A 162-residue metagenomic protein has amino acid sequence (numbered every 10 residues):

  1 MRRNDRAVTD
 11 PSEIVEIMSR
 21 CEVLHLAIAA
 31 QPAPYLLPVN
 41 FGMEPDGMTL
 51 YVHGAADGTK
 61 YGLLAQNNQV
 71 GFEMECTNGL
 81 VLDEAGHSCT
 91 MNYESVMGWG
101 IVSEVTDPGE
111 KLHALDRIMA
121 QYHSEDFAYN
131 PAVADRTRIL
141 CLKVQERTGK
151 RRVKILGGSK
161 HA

Functional and structural regions predicted by a protein language model:
M1-S19, K160-H161: Extreme N-terminal tail/first-helix region
R2-D5, T77-A162: Charged, gly/pro-rich active-site loop segments
V8, R20-H25, Y122-E125: Short Pro/Gly-enriched beta-strand edge/turn motifs at strand-loop
S19, D57, A65-V70, D116-S124: Short, intrinsically disordered, mixed-charge
C21-A56: Short beta-strand segments
H25, Y51, G71, W99 (+1 more regions): Beta-strand secondary-structure signal
A29-Q31, A55-D57, E75-T77, I101 (+1 more regions): Histidine- and/or cysteine-centered catalytic micro-motif in compact active-site loops
G42-G79: A short mixed-secondary-structure module that forms the rim of ligand-binding clefts
